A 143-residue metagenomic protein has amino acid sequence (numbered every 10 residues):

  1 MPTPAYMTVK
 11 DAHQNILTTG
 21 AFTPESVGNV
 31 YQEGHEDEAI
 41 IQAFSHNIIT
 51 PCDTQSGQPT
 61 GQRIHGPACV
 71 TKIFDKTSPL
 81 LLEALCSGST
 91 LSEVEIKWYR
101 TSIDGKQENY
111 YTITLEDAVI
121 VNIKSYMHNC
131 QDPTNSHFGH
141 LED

Functional and structural regions predicted by a protein language model:
M1-D143: Glycine-rich, low-complexity intrinsically disordered segments
